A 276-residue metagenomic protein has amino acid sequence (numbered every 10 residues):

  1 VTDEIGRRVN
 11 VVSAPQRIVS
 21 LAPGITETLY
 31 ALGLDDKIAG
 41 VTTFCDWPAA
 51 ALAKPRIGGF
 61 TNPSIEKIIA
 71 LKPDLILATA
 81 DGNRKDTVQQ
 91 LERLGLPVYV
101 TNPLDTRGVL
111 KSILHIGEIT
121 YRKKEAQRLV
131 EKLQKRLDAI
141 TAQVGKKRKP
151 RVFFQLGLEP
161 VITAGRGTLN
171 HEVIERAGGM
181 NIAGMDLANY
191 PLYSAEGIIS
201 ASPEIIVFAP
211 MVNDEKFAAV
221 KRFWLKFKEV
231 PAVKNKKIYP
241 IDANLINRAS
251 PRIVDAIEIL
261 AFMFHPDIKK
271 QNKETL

Functional and structural regions predicted by a protein language model:
V1-R17: N-terminal hydrophobic or amphipathic helices and topogenic motifs
E4-G6, I57-E66, D186-A195: Short helix-initiation/N-cap motifs at beta->coil->alpha
R7-R8, D74-L75, K85-I162, A183-L192 (+3 more regions): Extracytoplasmic substrate-binding proteins
Q16-L71, L75-G82, I182: A short, structured surface patch at a secondary-structure boundary
I18, G24-T28, F44-W47, P63 (+6 more regions): Solvent-exposed loop/turn segments at secondary-structure junctions within structured extracellular/periplasmic domains
A31-L34, P210-M211, E215-V230, K234: Exported/periplasmic ABC-transporter solute-binding proteins
T42, G167-Y190, P210, Y239-P240: His/Asp/Glu-enriched short active-site or ligand-binding loop at hydrolase and phosphoryl-transfer sites
G82-R93, I205-F223: A ligand-binding cleft/hinge motif common to bilobed small-molecule-binding domains
